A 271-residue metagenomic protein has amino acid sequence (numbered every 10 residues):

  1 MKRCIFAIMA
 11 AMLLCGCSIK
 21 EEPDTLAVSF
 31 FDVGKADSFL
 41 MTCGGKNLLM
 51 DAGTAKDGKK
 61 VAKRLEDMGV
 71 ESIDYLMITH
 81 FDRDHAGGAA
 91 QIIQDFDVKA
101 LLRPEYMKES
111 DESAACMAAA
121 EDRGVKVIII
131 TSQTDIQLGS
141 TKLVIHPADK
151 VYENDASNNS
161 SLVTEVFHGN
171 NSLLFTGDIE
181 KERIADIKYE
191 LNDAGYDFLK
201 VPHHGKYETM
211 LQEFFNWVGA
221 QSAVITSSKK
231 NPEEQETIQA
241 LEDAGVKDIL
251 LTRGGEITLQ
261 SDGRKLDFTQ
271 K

Functional and structural regions predicted by a protein language model:
K2-R3, L13-K271: Non-globular, low-confidence helical/coil segments that flank catalytic cores
